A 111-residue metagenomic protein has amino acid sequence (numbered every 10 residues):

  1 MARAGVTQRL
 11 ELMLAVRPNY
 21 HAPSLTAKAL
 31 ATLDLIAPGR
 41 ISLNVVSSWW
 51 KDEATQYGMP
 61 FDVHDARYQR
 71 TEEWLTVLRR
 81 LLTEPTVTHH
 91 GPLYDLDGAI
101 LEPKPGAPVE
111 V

Functional and structural regions predicted by a protein language model:
M1-V111: N-terminal glycine-rich cofactor-binding segment that shapes the pocket for flavin-like pterin cofactors
